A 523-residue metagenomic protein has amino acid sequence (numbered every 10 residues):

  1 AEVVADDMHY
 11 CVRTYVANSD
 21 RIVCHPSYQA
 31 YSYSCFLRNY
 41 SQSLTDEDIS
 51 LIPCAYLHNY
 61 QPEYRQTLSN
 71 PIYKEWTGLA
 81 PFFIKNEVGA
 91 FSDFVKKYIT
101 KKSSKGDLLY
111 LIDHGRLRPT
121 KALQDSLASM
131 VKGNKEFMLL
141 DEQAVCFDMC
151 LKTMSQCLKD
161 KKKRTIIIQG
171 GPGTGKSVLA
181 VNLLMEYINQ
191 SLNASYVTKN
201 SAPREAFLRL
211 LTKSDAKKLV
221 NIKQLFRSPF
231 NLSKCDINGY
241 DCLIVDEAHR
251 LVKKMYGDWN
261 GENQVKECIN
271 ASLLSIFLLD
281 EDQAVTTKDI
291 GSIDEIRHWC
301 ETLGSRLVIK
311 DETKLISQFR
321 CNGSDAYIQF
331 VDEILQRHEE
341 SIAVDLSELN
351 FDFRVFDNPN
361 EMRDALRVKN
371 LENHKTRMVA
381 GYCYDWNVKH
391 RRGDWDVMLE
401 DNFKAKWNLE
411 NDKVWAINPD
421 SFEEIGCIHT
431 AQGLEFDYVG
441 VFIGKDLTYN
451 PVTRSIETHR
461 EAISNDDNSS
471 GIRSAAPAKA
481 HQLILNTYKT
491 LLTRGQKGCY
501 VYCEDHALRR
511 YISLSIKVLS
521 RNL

Functional and structural regions predicted by a protein language model:
A1-Y110: Accessory nucleic-acid engagement/destabilization modules that flank
K135-R164: N-terminal pre-P-loop "Q-motif" helix
I168: Hydrophobic anchor at the beta1->P-loop junction of P-loop NTPases
K176: Conserved lysine of the Walker
A180, T286-G291, S305-Q329, Q336-R454: Conserved helicase/translocase motor-coupling segment
K213-A271, E423-C427, T487: Conserved RecA-like ASCE ATPase "motif II neighborhood" in helicase/translocase motors
I244-K310, K314: Signature of the SF2 helicase/ATPase Hel1-core->accessory helical subdomain module
I276, E424-N522: C-terminal accessory regions
